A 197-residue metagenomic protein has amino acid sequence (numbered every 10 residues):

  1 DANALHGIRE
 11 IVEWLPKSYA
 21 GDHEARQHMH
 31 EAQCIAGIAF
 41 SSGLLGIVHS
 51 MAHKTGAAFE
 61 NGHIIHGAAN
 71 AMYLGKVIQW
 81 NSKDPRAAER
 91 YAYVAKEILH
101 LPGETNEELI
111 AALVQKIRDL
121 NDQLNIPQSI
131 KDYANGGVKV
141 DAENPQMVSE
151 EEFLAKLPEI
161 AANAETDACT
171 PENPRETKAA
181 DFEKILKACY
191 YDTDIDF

Functional and structural regions predicted by a protein language model:
D1-K116: Active-site segments that bind and position negatively charged phosphate/pyrophosphate groups
A95-F197: C-terminal charged capping/lid subdomain of soluble metabolic enzymes
